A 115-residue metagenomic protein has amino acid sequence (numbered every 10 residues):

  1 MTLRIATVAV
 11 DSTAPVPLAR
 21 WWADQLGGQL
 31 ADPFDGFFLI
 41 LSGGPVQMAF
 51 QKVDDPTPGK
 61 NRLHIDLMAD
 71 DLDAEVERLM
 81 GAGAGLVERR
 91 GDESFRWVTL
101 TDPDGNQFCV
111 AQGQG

Functional and structural regions predicted by a protein language model:
T2-V10, D32, I40-L41, V46-V53 (+1 more regions): Vicinal oxygen chelate
I5, K60-H64: Eukaryotic phosphotyrosine signaling hubs
A9-D11, D66-M68: Short hydrophobic/aromatic beta-strand micro-patches that form the beta-sheet surface supporting nucleotide- or nucleic
A14-P15, D71, W97: Residue-level preference for nonpolar/small residues embedded in alpha-helices
A14-Q29, E75, L79-G81: Amphipathic alpha-helical segments
G36: Short, Lys/Arg-rich nucleic-acid/phosphate-binding segment
G44-Q47, P56-T57, D70-D73: Short, charged/polar surface micro-motifs in flexible loops or helix N-caps
M68-D70, T101: Extended hydrophobic secondary-structure segments
